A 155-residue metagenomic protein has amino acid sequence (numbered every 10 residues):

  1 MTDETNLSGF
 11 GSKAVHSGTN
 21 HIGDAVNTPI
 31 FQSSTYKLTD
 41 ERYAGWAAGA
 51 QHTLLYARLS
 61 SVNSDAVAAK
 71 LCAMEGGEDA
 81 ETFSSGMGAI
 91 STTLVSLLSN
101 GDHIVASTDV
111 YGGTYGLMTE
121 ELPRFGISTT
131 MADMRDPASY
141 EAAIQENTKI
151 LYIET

Functional and structural regions predicted by a protein language model:
T2-S61, A69: N-terminal "arm"/small-domain region of PLP-dependent enzymes with the aminotransferase-like
D24, L71, A89, I104 (+1 more regions): Buried hydrophobic positions in well-ordered alpha/beta secondary-structure cores of metabolic enzymes
D40-G88, G113-E121: Conserved N-terminal alpha-helix of the aminotransferase class I/II PLP-enzyme fold
Y56, T82, S107-T108, T129-A132 (+1 more regions): Glycine- and other small-residue-rich loops at beta-strand/loop junctions that grip anionic moieties
M74-E78, L98-G101, E146-N147: Short helix-loop-beta connector
G76-G77, H103, P137, E141: Well-ordered alpha/beta subsegment
S96-T114, A132-D133: Conserved PLP-anchoring active-site segment centered on the Schiff-base-forming lysine
G116-T155: PLP-dependent aminotransferase-class I/II
